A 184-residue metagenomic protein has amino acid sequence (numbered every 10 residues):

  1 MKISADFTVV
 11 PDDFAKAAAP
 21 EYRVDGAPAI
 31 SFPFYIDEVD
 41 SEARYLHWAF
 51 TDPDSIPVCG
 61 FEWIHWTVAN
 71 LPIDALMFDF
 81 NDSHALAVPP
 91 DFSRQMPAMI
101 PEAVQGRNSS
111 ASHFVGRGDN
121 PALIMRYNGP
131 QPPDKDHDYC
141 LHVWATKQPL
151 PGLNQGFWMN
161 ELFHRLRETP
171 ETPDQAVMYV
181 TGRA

Functional and structural regions predicted by a protein language model:
M1-A184: N-terminus-centered regions that define maturation/targeting leaders and the start of the first functional domain
